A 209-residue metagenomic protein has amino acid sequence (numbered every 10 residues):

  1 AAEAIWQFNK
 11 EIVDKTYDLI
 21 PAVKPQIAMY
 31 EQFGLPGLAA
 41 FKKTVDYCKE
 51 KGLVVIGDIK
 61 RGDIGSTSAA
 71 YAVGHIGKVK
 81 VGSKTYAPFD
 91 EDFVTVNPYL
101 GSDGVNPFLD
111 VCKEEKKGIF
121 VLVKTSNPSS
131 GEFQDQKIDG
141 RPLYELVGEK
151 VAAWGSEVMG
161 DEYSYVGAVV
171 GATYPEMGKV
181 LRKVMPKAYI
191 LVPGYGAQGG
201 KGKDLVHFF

Functional and structural regions predicted by a protein language model:
A1-K15: N-terminal glycine-rich anion-binding loop in soluble enzyme alpha/beta folds
F8, I12, A40-T44, Y71 (+6 more regions): A general structural detector for well-ordered alpha-helical segments in enzyme core domains, enriched
V13-I20, V45-E50, L109-E114, R182-M185 (+1 more regions): Acidic (Asp/Glu)-rich catalytic clusters
L19-P21, P25-A87, M177: N-terminal active-site wall of soluble small-molecule enzyme domains
V23-P25, V55-G57, D92-V96, I119-V123 (+2 more regions): Hydrophobic faces of well-ordered beta-strands that scaffold small-molecule active sites in alpha/beta enzyme cores
A28-Y30, K60-I64, N97-Y99, K124-P128 (+2 more regions): Active-site beta-loop-alpha junctions enriched in small/polar residues
D63-G167: Conserved anion-binding
A172-F209: A C-terminal functional module that forms or caps the active site or interfaces directly with catalytic machinery
